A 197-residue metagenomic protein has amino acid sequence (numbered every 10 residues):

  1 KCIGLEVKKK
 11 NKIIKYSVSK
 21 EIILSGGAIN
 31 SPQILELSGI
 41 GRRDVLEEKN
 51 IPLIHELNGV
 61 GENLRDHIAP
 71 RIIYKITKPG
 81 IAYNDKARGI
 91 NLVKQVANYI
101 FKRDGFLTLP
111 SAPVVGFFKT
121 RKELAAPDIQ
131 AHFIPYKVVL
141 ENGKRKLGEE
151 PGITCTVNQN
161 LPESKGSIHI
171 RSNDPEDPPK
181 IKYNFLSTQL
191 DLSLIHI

Functional and structural regions predicted by a protein language model:
K1: A conserved short coil-to-beta-strand element within the FAD-binding core of flavoproteins
L5-Q95: Glycine-rich loop(s) and the adjacent beta-strand/alpha-helix scaffold that form part
I73-S193: FAD cofactor-binding and catalytic pocket of flavoenzymes
I195-I197: Conserved small/polar residues in nucleotide/adenosyl-binding loops
